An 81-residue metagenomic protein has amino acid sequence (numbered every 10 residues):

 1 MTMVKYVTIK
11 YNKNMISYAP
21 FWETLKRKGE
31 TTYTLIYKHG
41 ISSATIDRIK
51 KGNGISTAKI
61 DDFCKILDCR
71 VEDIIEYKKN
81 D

Functional and structural regions predicted by a protein language model:
T2-T34: A short, Lys/Arg-rich alpha-helix, primarily the initiator
K26, Y37, K65: Alpha-helical residues within the helix-turn-helix
G29-D47: Short alpha-helical DNA-recognition segment
T31, S56-K59, R70: Residues that mark the N-terminal boundary/hinge immediately upstream of a DNA-recognition element
G52-K65: Short, basic-rich loop-to-helix N-cap that marks the start of a DNA-contacting helix
D68-D81: Short C-terminal boundary/hinge segments that cap the last helix of small helical domains
